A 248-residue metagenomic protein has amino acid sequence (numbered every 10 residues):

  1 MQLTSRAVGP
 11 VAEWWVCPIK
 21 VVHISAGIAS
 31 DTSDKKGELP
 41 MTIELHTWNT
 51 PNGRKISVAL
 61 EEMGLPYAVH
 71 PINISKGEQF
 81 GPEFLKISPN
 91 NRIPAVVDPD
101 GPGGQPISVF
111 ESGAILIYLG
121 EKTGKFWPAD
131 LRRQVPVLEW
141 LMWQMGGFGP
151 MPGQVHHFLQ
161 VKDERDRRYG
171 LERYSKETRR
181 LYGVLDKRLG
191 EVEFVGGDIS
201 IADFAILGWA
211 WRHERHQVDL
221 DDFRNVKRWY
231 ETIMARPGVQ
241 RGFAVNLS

Functional and structural regions predicted by a protein language model:
H23-S25, S30-E172: GST-like domain detector, emphasizing the conserved glutathione-binding G-site in the N-terminal thioredoxin-like
L119, P128, R132, L141-G238 (+1 more regions): GST-like fold's C-terminal all-alpha helical module
A244-S248: Terminal-tail/helix-coil boundary detector
